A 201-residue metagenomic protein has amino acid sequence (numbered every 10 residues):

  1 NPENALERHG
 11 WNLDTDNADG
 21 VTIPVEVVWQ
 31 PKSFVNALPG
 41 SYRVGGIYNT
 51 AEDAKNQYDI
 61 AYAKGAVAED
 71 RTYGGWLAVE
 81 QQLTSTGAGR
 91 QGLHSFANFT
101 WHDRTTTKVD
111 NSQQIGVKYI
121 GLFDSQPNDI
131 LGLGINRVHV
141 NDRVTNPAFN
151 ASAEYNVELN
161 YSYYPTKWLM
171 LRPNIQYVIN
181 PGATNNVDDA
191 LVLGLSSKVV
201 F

Functional and structural regions predicted by a protein language model:
N1, Y42-Y48, L93-W101, I115 (+3 more regions): Transmembrane beta-barrel strands of outer-membrane/channel proteins
N1-V28: Aromatic- and glycine-enriched pocket-lining scaffold segments that form the walls of small-molecule binding clefts
V25-V27, L77-V79, S95, I115-V117 (+3 more regions): Membrane-embedded beta-strands of outer-membrane beta-barrel proteins, especially the hydrophobic/small aromatic
V28-Q30, E80-T84, K118-I120, N160-S162 (+1 more regions): Transmembrane beta-barrel domains of outer membrane proteins
P31-Y42, T84-L93, G121-I130, P165-W168: Short loop/turn motifs that connect adjacent beta-strands in outer-membrane beta-barrel proteins
W101-S112, G182-V187: Solvent-exposed loop/turn segments connecting transmembrane beta-strands in outer-membrane beta-barrel proteins
T107-R172: C-terminal hydrophobic structural anchor segments that stabilize assembly/packing rather than catalytic chemistry
D189-F201: Outer-membrane beta-barrel "beta-signal"
